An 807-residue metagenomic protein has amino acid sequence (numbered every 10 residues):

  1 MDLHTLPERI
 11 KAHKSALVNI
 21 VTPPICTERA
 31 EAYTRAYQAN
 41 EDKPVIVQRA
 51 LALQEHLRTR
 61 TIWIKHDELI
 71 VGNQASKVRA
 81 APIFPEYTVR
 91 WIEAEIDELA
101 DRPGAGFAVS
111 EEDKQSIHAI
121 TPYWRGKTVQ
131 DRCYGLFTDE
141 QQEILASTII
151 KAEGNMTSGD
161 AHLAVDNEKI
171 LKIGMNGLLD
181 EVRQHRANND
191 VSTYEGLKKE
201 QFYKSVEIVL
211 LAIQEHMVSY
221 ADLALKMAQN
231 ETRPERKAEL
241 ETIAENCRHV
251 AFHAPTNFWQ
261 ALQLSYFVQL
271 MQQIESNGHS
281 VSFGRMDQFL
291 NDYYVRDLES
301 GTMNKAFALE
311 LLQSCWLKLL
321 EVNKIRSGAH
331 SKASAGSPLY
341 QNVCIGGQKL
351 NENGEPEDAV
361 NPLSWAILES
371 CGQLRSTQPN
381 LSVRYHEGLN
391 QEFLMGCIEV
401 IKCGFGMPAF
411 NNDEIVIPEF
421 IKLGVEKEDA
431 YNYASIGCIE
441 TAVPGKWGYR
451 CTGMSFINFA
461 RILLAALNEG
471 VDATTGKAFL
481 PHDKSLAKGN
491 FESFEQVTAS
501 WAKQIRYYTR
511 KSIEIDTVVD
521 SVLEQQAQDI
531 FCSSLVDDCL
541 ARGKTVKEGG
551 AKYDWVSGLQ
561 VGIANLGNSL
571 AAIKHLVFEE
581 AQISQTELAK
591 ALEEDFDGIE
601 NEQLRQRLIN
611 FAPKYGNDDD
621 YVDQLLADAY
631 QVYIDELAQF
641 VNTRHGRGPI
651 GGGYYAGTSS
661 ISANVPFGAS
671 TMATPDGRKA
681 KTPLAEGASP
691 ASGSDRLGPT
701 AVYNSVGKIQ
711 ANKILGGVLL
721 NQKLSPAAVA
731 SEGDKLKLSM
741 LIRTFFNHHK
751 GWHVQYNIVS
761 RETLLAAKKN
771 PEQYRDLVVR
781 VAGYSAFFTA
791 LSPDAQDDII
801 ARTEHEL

Functional and structural regions predicted by a protein language model:
M1-Y203, E239-T242, H249, H253-L807: Conserved catalytic cores of very large enzyme subunits
K204-E215: Extended non-globular scaffold/tether segments
E215, S219, K226, T242-E245: Extended, non-transmembrane alpha-helical coiled-coils
M227-A238: A conserved hydrophobic secondary-structure block that centers on an alpha-helix together with its immediately flanking
